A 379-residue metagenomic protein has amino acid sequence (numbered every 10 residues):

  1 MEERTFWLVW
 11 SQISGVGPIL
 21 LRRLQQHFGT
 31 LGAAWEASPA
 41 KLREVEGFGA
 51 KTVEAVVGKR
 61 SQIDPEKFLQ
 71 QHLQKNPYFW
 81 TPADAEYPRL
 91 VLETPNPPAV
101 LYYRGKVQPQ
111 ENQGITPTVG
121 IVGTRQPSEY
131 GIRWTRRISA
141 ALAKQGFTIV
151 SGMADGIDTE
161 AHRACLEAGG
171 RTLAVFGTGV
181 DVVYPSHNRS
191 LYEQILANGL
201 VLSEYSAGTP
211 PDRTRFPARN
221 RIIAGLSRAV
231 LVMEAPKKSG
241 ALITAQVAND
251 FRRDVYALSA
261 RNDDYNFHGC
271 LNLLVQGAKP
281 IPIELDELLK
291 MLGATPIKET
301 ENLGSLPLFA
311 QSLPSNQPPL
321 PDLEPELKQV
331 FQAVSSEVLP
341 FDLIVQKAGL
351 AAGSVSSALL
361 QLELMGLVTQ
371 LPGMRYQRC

Functional and structural regions predicted by a protein language model:
M1-A85, M365-L367, P372-C379: Short, small/acidic-rich helices and loops at N termini and domain boundaries of DNA replication/processing enzymes
M1-R4, P82-C379: Glycine-biased, small-residue-rich flexible motifs in mid-sequence functional cores and linkers
